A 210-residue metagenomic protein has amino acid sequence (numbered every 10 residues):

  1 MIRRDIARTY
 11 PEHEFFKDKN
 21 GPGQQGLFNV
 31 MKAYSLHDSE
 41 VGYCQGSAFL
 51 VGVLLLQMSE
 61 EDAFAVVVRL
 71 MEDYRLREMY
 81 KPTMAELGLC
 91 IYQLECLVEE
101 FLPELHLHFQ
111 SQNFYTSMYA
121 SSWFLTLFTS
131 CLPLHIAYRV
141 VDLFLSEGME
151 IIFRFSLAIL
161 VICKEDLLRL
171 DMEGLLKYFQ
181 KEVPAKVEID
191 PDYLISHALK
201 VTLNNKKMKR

Functional and structural regions predicted by a protein language model:
M1-R210: Eukaryotic endosomal/vacuolar membrane-trafficking regulators centered on PX-domain-mediated PI3P pathways
